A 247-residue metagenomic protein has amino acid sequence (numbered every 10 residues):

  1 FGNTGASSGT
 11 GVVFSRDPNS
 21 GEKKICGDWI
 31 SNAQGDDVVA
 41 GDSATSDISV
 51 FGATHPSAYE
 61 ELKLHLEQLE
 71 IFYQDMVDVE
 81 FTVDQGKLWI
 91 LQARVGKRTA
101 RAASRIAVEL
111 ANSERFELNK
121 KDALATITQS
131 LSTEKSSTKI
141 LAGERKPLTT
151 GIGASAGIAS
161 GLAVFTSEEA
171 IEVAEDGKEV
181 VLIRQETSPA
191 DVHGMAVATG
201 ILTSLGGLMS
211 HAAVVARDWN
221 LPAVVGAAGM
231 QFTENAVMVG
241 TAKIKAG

Functional and structural regions predicted by a protein language model:
F1-N19, D42-E61, N119-K120, S130 (+3 more regions): Extended, highly charged
R16, W29-S31, D75-L148, K245: Terminal amphipathic helices with adjacent charged low-complexity linkers/tails
N19-K24, D28-D36, L66-V77: Phosphate-binding core of ATP-grasp and ATP-grasp-like enzymes
G21, E114, L182: Conserved hydrophobic/aromatic pocket- or pore-lining residues that grip, position, or stack substrates in active sites
I25-G27, V79, L118, A123-A125 (+4 more regions): General beta-strand structural signal in soluble alpha/beta enzymes
G35-A44, R98-A107, G229: A short, polar/charged loop-to-alpha-helix boundary motif
D47-V83: A long amphipathic alpha-helix within ATP-dependent nucleotide-binding catalytic cores
Q85, E134-K146, I158-A170, A174-E179 (+1 more regions): Acidic, glycine-rich flexible loop/linker segments
